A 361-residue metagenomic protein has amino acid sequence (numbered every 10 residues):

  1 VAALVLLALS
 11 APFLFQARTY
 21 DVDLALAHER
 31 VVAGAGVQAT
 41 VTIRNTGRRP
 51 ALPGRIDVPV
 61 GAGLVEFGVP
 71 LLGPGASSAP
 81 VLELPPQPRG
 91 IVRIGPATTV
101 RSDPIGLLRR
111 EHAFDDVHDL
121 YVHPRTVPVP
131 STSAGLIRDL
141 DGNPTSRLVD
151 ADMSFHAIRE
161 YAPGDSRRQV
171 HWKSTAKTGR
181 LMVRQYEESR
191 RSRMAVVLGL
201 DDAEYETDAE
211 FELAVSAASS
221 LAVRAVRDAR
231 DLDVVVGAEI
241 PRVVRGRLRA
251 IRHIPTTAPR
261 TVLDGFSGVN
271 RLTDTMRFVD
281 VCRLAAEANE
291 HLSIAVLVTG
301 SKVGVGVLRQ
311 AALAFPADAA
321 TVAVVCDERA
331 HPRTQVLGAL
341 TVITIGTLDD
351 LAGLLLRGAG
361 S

Functional and structural regions predicted by a protein language model:
L4-A250, V298: An amphipathic, basic-hydrophobic helix/alpha-beta surface used to engage anionic, phosphate-rich ligands or surfaces
P163, R167-S361: Exposed, interaction-prone extracellular/peripheral surfaces
